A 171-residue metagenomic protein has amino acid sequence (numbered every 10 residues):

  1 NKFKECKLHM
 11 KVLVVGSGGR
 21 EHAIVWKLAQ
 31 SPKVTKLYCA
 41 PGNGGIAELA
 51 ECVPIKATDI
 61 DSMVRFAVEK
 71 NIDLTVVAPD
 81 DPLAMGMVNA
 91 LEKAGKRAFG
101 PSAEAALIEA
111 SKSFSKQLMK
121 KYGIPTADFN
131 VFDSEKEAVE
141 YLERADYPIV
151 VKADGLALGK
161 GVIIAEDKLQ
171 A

Functional and structural regions predicted by a protein language model:
N1-H9: Short, Lys/Arg-enriched N-terminal segments with co-localized hydrophobic residues within the first ~10-30 amino acids
F3, F66, F99, F114 (+1 more regions): Phenylalanine-focused residue identity feature
L8-A103: ATP-binding N-terminal substructure of ATP-dependent carboxylate-amine bond-forming enzymes
L13-V14, I108-A171: Active-site nucleotide/adenylate-binding loops and adjacent lid/helix of ATP-dependent enzymes
